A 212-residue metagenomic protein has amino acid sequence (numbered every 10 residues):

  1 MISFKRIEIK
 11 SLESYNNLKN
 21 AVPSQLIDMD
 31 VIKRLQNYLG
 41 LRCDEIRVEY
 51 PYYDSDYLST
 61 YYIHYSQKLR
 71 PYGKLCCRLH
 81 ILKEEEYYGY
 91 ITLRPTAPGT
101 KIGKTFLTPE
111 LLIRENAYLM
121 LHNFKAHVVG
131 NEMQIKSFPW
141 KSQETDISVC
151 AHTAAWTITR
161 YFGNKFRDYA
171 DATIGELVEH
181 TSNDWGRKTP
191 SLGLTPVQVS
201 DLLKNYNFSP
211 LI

Functional and structural regions predicted by a protein language model:
M1-L69, V178-I212: Conserved active-site-adjacent core of cysteine acyl-enzyme catalytic domains
I2, I7-I9, I27, I32 (+11 more regions): Weak global preference for isoleucine
K5, K10, K19, K33 (+10 more regions): Context-gated lysine
P23, P51, P71, P95-P98 (+2 more regions): Proline-rich intrinsically disordered, low-complexity coils
L41, K74, Y90, T100 (+3 more regions): Intrinsically disordered, low-complexity regions
L75-K136: Non-catalytic propeptide/linker segments at domain boundaries
E84, P98-K101, Y161-G163, F208 (+1 more regions): Proteins with a high burden of low-complexity, intrinsically disordered sequence enriched in S/T/G/P/A and R, requiring
A117-R187: Active-site nucleophile-adjacent alpha helix/oxyanion-hole segment immediately C-terminal to the catalytic cysteine
